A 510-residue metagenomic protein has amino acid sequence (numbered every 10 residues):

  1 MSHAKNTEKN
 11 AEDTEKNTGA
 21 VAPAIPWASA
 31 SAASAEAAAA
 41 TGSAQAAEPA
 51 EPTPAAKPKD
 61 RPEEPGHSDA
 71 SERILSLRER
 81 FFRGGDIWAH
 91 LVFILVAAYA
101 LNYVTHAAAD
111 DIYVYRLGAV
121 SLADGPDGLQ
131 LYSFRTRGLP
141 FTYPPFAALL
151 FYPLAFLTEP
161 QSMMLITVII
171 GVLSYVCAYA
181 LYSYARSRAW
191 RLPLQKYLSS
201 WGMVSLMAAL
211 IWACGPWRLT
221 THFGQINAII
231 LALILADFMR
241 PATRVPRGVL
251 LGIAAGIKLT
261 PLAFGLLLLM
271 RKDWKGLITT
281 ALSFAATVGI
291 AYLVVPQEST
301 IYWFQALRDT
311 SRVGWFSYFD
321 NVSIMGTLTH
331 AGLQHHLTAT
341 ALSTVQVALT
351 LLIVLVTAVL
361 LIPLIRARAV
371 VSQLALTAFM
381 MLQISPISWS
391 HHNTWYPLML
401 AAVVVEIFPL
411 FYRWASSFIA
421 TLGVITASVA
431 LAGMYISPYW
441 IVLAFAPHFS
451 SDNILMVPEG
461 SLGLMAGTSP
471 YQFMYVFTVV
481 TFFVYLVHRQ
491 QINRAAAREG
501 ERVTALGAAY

Functional and structural regions predicted by a protein language model:
M1-R78, R489-Y510: Short, intrinsically disordered terminal tails adjacent to the first/last structured region
H3, E64-P246, W274-H391, V457-T468 (+1 more regions): Primarily membrane-embedded glycan-assembly and transfer machineries that use lipid-linked glycans
T158, K258-P261, M399: Hydrophobic transmembrane alpha-helices
R244, G248-L250, T287, I419 (+1 more regions): Small-residue packing motifs within transmembrane alpha-helices
P246-L269, T377-I384: Membrane-interface alpha helices of multi-pass inner-membrane proteins
L262-A285, E406-F411: Perimembrane helix-loop-helix junctions
W389-E406: Hydrophobic/aromatic-rich transmembrane helices and adjacent perimembrane loops
V404-F408, Y412-Y510: Aromatic-enriched
